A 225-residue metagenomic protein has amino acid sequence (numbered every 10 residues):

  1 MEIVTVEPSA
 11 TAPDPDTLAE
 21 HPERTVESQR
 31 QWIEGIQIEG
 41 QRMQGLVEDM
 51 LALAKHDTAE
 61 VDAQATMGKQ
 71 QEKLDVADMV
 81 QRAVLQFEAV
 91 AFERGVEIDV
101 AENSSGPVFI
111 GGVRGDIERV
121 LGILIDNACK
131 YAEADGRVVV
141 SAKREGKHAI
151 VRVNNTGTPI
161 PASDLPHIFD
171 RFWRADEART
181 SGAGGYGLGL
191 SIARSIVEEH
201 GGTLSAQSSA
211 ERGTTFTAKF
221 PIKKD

Functional and structural regions predicted by a protein language model:
V4, I38-M43: Short alpha-helical segment of the dimerization/phosphotransfer core of two-component systems
R24, T58-K69, P107-G112: Conserved micro-motifs of the catalytic ATP-binding
T66, V90-A101: Short conserved segments within the C-terminal catalytic ATPase subdomain
Q70-L85: A conserved beta-strand-to-alpha-helix junction within the catalytic ATP-binding
D135-K147: Short beta-strand/loop element within the Bergerat-fold HATPase_c
I160-F172: Short conserved segment of the HATPase_c
G201-G202: Conserved glycine-rich
